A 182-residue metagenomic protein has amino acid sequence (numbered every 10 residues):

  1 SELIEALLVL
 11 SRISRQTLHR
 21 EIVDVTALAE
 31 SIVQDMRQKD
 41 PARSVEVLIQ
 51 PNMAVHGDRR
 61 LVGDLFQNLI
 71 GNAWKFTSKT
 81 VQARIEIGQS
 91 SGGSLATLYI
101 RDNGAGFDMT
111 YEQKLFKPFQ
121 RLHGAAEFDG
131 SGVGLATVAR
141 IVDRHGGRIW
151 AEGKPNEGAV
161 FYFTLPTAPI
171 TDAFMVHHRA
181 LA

Functional and structural regions predicted by a protein language model:
H19-Q34, E86-Q89: A conserved beta-strand-to-alpha-helix junction within the catalytic ATP-binding
E21, P41-V55, S90: Conserved catalytic submotifs in the C-terminal HATPase_c
A73-T77: Short helix-loop "hinge" at the ATP-lid/N-box region of the Bergerat-fold HATPase_c
Q82-S94: Short beta-strand/loop element within the Bergerat-fold HATPase_c
F107-F119: Short conserved segment of the HATPase_c
G134, V138: Short alpha-helical Gxxx[C/S/T] motif in the catalytic ATP-binding
V142-D143: Detector for a conserved hydrophobic position within an alpha-helical segment of the HATPase_c
G146-E152: Glycine-rich ATP-binding loops of the HATPase_c
